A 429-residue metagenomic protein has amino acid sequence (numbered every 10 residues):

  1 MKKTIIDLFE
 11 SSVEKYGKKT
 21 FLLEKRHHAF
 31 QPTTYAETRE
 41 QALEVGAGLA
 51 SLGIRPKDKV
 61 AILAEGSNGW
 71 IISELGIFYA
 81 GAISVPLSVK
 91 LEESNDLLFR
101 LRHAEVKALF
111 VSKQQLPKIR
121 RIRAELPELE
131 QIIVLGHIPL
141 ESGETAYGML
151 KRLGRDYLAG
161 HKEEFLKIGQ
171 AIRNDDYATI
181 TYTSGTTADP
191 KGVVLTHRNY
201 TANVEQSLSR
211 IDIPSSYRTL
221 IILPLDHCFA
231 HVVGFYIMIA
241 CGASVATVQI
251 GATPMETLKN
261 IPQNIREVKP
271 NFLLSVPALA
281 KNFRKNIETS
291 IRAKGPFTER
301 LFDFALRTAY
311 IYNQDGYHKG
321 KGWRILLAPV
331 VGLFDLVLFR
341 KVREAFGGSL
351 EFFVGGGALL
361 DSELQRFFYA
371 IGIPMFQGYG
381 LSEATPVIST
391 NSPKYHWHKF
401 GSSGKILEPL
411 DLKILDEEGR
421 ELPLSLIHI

Functional and structural regions predicted by a protein language model:
L8-T33, P139: AMP-dependent adenylate-forming
G17-T20, V134, K151-Y182, D189 (+1 more regions): Conserved pre-ATP/AMP-binding loop-to-beta segment of ANL
L22-S67, L75, E92-L98, A146-G154 (+1 more regions): Conserved AMP-binding/adenylate-forming core of the ANL superfamily
P32-A36, A178-V204: Conserved AMP-binding A3 loop
Y79-L153: Structural core segment of the AMP-binding/adenylate-forming
T183, I427-I429: Conserved small/polar residues in nucleotide/adenosyl-binding loops
T201-R218, L225-A328, G332, L336-F339: Conserved AMP-binding/adenylation subdomain of ANL enzymes
Y310, L327-I427: Conserved AMP-binding/adenylate-forming
